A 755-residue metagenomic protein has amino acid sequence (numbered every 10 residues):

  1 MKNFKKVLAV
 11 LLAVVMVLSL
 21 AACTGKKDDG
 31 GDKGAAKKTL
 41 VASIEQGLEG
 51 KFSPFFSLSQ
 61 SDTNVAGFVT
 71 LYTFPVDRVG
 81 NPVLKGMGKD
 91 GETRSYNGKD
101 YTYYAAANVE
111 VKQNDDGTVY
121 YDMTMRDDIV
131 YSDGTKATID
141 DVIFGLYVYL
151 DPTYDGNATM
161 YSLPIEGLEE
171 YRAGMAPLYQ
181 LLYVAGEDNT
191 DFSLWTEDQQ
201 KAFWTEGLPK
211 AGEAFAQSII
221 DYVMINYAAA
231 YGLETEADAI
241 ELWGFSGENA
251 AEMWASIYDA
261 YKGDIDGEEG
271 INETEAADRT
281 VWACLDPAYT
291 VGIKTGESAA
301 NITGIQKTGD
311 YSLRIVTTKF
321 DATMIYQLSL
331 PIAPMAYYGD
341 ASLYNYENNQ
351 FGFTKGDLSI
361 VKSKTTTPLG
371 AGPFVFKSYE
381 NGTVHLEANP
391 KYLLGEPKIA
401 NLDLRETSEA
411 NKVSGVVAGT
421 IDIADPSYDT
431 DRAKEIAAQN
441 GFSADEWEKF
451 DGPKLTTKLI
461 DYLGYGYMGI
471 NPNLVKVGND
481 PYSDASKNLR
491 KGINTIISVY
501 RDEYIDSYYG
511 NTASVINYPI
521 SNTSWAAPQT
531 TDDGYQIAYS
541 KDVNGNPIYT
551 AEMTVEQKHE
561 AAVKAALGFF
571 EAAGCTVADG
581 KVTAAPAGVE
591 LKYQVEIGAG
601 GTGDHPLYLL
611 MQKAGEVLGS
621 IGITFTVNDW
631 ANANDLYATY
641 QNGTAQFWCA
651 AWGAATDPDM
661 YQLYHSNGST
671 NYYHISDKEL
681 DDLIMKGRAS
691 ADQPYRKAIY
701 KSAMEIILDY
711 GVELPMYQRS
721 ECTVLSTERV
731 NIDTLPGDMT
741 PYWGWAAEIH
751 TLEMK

Functional and structural regions predicted by a protein language model:
A42, G134, V416, I421-P426 (+3 more regions): Periplasmic binding protein-like
S43-D116: N-terminal lobe/hinge region of extracytoplasmic solute-binding protein
L48, Q60-G67, T317, D321-A322 (+5 more regions): Detector for C-terminal structural segments
R78, S256, K262-S312, T317-T323 (+6 more regions): Gly/Pro-rich hinge or "lid" segments in bacterial periplasmic/extracellular proteins
A107-D278, G415, Y482-A485, L489-G492: Aromatic- and charge-enriched surface segment that lines or borders ligand/interaction sites
D155, A202-Q217, D221-A250, W254 (+12 more regions): Extracytoplasmic/peripheral linker and loop segments enriched in polar/acidic and small residues with frequent Thr/Pro
K364, G382, N389-Q439: Ligand-site clamp/hinge motif
K377, H385-E387, D484-E616, E753-M754: Append "and occasionally in soluble cytosolic enzymes with long acidic Gly/Pro-rich linkers
